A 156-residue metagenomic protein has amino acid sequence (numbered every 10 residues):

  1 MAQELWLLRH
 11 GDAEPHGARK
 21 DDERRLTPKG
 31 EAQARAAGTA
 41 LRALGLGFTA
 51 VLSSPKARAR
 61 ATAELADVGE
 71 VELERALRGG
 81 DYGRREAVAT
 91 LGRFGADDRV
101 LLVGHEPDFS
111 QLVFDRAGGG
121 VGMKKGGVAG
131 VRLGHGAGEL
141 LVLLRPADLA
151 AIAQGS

Functional and structural regions predicted by a protein language model:
A2-Y82, F94, G119-G126, S156: Active-site-proximal alpha-helix that buttresses catalytic centers in soluble enzyme cores
G11, R93, L133-A137: Short loop segments at secondary-structure junctions
D12, K56-R58, P107, H135 (+1 more regions): Short, glycine/serine-rich, charged loops/turns that create anion-binding and catalytic segments at active sites
E86-L91: Two-metal-ion acidic nuclease core segments, chiefly of the RNase H-like superfamily
R93-L101, E106-G127: Non-DNA-binding regulatory cores of transcription-related proteins, predominantly C-terminal effector-binding
A117-A153: Domain-level recognition of soluble alpha/beta enzyme cores, biased toward histidine phosphatases/phosphomutases
